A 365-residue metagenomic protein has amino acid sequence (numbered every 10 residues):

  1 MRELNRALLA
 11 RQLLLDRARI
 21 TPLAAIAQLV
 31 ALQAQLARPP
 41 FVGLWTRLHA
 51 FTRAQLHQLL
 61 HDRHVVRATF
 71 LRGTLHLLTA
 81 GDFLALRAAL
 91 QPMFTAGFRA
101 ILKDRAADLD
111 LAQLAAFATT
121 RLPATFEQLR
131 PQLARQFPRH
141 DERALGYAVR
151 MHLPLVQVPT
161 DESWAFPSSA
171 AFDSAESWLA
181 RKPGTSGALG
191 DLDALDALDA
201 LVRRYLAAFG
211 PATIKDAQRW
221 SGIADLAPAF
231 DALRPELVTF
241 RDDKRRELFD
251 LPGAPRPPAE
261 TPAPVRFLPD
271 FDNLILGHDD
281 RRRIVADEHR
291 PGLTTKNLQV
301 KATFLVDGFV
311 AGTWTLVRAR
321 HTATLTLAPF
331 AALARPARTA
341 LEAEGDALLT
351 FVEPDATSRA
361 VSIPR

Functional and structural regions predicted by a protein language model:
M1-I275, D279-R281, A286-R365: Long, low-complexity intrinsically disordered regions
